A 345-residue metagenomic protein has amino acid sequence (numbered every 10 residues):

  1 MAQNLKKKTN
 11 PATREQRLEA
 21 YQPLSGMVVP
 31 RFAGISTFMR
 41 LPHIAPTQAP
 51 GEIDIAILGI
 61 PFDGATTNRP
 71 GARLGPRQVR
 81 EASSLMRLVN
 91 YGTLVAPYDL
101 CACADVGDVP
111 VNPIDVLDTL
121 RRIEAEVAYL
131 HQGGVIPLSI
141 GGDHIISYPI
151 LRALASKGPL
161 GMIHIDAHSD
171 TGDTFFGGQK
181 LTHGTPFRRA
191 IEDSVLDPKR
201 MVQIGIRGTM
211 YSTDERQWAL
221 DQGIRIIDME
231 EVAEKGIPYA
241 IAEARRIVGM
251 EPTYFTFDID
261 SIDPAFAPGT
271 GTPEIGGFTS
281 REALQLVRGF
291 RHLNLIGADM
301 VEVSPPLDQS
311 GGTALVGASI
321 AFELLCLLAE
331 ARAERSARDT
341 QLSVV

Functional and structural regions predicted by a protein language model:
Q3-V345: Conserved alpha-helical scaffold segments that buttress catalytic/binding sites
